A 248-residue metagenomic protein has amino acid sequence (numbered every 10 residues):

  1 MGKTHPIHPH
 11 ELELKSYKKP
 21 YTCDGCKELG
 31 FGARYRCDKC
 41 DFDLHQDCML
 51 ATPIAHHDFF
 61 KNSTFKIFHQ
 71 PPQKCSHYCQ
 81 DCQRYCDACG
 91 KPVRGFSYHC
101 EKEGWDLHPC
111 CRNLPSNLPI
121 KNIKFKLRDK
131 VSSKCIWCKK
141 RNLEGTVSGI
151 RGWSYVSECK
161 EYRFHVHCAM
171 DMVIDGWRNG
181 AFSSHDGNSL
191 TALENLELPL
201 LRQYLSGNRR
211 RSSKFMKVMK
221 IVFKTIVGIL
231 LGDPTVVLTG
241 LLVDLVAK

Functional and structural regions predicted by a protein language model:
M1-K248: Cys/His-rich zinc-coordinating "finger" modules and their low-complexity flanking regions in eukaryotic trafficking
